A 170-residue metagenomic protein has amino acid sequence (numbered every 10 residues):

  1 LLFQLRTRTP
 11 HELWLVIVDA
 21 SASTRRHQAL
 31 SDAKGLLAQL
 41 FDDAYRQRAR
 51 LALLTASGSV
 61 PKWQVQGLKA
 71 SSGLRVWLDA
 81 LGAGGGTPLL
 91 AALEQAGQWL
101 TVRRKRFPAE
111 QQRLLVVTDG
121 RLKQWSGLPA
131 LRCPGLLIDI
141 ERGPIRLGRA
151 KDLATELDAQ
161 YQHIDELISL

Functional and structural regions predicted by a protein language model:
L1-L15, S23-A29, R46-Q47: Acidic, polar low-complexity linker/tail segments
L13-L15, Q111-L115: Structural motif
V18, T55-S57, V116-T118, D139-E141: Short beta-strand/turn micro-motifs composed of small residues that flank or help shape donor/cofactor-binding pockets
A20-S31, R121-W125: Short acidic, Gly/Ser-rich segments with clustered Asp/Glu that frequently serve as metal-coordination loops in enzyme
S31-L54: An active-site-proximal "capping" alpha-helix that borders the catalytic cofactor pocket
P61, K69-Q112, R121, D139-G148: Von Willebrand factor
G120-D165: VWA/integrin I-like adhesion module and closely mimicked acidic/polar interface patches used
I168-L170: C-terminal "exit" segments of structured domains
